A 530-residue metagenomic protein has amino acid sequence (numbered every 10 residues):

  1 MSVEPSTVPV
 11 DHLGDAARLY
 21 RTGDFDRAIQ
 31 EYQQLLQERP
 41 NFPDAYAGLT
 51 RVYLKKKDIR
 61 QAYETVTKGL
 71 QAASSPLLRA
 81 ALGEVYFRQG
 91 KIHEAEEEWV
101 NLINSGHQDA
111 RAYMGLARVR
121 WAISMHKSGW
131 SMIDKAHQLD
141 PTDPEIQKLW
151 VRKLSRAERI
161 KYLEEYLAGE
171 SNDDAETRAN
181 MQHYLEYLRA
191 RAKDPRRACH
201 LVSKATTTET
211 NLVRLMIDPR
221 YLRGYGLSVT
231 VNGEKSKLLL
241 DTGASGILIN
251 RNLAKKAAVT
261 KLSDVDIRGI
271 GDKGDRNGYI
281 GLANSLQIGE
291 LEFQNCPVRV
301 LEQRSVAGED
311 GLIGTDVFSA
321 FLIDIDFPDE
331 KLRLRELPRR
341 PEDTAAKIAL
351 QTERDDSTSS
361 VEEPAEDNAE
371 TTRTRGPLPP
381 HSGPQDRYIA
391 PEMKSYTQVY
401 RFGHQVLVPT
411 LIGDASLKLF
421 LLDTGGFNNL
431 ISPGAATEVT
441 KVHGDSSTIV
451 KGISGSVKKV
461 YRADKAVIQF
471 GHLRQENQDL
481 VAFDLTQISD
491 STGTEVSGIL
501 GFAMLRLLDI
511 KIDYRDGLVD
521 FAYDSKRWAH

Functional and structural regions predicted by a protein language model:
M1-G14, R18-R21, D26-Q30, Q34 (+3 more regions): Pepsin/retropepsin-fold aspartyl endopeptidases
